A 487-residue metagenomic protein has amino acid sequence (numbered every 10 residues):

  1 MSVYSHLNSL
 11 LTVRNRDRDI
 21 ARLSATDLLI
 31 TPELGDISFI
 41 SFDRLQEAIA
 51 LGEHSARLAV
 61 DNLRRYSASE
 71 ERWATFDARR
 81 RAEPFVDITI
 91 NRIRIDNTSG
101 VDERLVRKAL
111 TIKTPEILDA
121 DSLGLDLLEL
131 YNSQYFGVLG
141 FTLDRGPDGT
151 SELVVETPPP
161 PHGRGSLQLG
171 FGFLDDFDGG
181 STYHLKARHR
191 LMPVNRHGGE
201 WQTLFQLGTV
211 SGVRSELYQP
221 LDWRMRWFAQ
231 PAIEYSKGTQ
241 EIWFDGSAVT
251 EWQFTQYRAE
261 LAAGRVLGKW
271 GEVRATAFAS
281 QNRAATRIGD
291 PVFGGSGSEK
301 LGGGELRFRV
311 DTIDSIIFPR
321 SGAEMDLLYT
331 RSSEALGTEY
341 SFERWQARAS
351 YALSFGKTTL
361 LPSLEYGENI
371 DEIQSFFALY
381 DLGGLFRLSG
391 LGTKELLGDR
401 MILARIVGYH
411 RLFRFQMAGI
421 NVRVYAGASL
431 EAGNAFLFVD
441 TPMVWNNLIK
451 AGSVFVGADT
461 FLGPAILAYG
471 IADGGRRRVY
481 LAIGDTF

Functional and structural regions predicted by a protein language model:
M1, N62-R81, S280, G322-M325 (+2 more regions): Acidic/histidine-enriched alpha-helical segments
M1-I37, E47-E53: Conserved catalytic block of serine-dependent lipid acyl chemistry
L34-D36, R44-L45, Y469-R476: A short, acidic, flexible beta-alpha connecting loop/helix-capping segment that sits on the rim of active
Q46-L174, A187-R188, L204-L221, Y257 (+3 more regions): Periplasmic polypeptide-binding modules associated with outer-membrane biogenesis and secretion
S99, D148, L353-K357, A458-L462: A generic beta-sheet turn/junction motif
D121, L125-D126, N132-R307, I313 (+4 more regions): Gram-negative/organellar outer-membrane beta-barrel architecture
N132, V138-G140, E152, S166-D176 (+6 more regions): C-terminal outer-membrane beta-barrel translocator/porin domains of Gram-negative envelope proteins and their
P442-F455: A short alpha/beta connector and helix-capping loop motif
